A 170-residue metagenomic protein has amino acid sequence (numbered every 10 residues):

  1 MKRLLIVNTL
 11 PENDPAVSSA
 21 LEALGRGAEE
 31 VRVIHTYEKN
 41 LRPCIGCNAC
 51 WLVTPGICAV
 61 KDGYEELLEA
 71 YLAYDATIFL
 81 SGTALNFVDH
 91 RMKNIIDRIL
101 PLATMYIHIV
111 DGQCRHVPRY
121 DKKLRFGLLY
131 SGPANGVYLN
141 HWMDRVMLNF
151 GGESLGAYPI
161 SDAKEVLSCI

Functional and structural regions predicted by a protein language model:
M1-T104, P159-I170: N-terminal beta1-alpha1-beta2 submodule of the flavodoxin-like/Rossmannoid cofactor-binding fold
L4-V7, R125-G132: Short hydrophobic beta-strand segments
V31-R32, F126, E153-L155: Hydrophobic anchor at the start of a short beta-strand that flanks the dinucleotide cofactor-binding loop
G63-E66, G112-H116: A generic local structural motif
T83-A84, G132-A134: A generic structural motif
I99-C114, L155-A157: Short, acidic/small-residue loops that bind anionic groups at enzyme active sites
H116-L124: Short, conserved loop/helix-junction motifs that constitute active-site signature segments in enzyme catalytic cores
A134-I170: Glycine-rich phosphate/pyrophosphate-binding loop and the adjoining helix
